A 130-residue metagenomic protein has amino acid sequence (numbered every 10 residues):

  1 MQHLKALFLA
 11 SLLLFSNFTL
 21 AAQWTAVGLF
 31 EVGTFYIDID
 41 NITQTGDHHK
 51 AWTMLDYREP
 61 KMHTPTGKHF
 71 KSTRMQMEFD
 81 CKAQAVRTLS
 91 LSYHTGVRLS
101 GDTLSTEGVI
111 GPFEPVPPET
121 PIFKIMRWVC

Functional and structural regions predicted by a protein language model:
M1-A6: Positively charged n-region of N-terminal signal peptides that target proteins for export
L7-S16: Bacterial N-terminal signal peptides
F18-R74, E78-C130: N-terminal secretory-pathway/extracellular module detecting exported/lumenal segments and adjacent signal-anchor/first
